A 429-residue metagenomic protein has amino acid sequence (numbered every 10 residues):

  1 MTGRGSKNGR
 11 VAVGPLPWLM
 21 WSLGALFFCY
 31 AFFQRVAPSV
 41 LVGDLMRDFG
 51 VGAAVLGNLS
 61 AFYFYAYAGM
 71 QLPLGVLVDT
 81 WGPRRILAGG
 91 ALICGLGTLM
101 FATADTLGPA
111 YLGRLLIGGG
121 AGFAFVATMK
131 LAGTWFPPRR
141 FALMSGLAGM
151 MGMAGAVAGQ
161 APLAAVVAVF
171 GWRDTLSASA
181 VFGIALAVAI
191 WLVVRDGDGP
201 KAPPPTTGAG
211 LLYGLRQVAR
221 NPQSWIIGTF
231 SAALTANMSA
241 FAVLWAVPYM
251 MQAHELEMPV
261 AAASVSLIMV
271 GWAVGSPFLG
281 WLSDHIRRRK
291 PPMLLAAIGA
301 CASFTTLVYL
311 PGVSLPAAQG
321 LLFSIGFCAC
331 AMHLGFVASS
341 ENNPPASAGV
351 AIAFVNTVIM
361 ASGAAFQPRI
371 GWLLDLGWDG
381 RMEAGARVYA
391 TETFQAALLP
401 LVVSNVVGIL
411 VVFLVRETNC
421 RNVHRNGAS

Functional and structural regions predicted by a protein language model:
G5-G14, D196-G228: Juxtamembrane intracellular "pre-TM" segments in multi-pass secondary transporters
P38-V40, P222-L279, G363-G371: Extracytoplasmic gate region of multi-pass secondary transporters
G69-G108: Conserved MFS/SLC helix-loop-helix module at the cytosolic interface between two early adjacent transmembrane helices
M70-G82, G275-R288: Helix-to-loop junctions at the C-terminal end of transmembrane segments in multipass secondary transporters
T80-G90, D284-I298: Cytoplasmic membrane-interface "Motif A"-like loop-to-helix N-cap segments of 12-TM Major Facilitator Superfamily
L92-D105, I298-G312: C-terminal ends and interior cores of transmembrane alpha-helices in multi-pass membrane transporters/permeases
G113-G152: Cytoplasmic helix-loop-helix junction between adjacent transmembrane helices in 12-TM secondary transporters
L147-D196: Helix-loop-helix hairpin linking two adjacent transmembrane segments in secondary transporters
